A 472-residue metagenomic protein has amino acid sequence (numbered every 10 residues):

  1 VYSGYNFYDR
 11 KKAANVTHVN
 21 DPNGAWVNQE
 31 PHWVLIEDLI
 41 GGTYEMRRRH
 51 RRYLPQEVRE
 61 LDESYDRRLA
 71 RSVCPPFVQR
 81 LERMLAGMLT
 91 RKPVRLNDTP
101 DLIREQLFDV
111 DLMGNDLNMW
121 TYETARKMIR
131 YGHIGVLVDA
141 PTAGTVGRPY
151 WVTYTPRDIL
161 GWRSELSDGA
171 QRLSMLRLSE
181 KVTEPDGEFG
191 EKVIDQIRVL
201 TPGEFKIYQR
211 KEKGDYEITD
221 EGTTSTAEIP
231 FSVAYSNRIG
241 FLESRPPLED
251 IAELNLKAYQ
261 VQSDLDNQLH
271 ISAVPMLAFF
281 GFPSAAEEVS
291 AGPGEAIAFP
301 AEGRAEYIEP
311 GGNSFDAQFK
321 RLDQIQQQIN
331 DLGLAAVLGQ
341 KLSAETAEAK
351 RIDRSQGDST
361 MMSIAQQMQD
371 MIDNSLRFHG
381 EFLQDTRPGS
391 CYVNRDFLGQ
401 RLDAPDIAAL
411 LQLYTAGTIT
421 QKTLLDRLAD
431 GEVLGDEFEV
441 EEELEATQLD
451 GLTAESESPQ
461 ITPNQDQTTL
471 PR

Functional and structural regions predicted by a protein language model:
V1-W151, Q460-R472: Extended, helix-rich architectural segments
M88, K92, L96, M113-W120 (+8 more regions): Short secondary-structure junctions and interdomain/linker hinges
L112-T121, M128, D250, R321 (+2 more regions): Short amphipathic alpha-helical segments
Y122-A125, W162, A317-Q318: Generic recognition of flexible, low-complexity loop/linker segments
M128-R238: Extended, regular secondary-structure scaffolds
L137, R177-S179, A298, Y392-D396 (+1 more regions): Residues in well-ordered beta-strands of folded domains
E217-A349: Extended, charged amphipathic alpha-helical segments
A317, Q324-R472: C-terminal helix-loop subdomains that flank or include functional centers
